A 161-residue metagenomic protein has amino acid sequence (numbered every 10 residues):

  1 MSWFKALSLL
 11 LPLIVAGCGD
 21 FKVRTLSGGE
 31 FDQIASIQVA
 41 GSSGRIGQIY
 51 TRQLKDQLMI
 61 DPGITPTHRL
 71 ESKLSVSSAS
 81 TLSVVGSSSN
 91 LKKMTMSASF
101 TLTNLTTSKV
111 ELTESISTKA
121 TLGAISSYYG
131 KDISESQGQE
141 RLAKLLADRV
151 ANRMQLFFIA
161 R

Functional and structural regions predicted by a protein language model:
M1-L7: Bacterial N-terminal signal peptides that target proteins for export
L9-P12: Hydrophobic helical h-region of N-terminal Sec-dependent signal peptides in bacterial secretory/periplasmic proteins
I14-G17: C-terminal motif of bacterial Sec signal peptides marking the signal peptidase cleavage site
G19-K22: Bacterial signal peptide processing site
S27-I49: Post-signal peptide N-terminal segment of mature Sec-exported envelope proteins
D56, D61-T67, E71-S115, K119-Q137 (+1 more regions): Surface-exposed short loop/turn segments
Y129-R161: C-terminal/domain-edge helix-coil "capping" segments
